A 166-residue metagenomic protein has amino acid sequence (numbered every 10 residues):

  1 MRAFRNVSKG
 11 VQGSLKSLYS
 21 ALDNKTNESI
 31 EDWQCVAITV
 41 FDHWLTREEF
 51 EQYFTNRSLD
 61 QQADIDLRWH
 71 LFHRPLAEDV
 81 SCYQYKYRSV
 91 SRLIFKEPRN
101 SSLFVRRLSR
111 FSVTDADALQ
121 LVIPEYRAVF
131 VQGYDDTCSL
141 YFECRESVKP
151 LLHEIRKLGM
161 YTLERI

Functional and structural regions predicted by a protein language model:
M1-C138, F142-I166: Structured alpha/beta or helical-core interaction and ligand-binding surfaces enriched in interleaved
